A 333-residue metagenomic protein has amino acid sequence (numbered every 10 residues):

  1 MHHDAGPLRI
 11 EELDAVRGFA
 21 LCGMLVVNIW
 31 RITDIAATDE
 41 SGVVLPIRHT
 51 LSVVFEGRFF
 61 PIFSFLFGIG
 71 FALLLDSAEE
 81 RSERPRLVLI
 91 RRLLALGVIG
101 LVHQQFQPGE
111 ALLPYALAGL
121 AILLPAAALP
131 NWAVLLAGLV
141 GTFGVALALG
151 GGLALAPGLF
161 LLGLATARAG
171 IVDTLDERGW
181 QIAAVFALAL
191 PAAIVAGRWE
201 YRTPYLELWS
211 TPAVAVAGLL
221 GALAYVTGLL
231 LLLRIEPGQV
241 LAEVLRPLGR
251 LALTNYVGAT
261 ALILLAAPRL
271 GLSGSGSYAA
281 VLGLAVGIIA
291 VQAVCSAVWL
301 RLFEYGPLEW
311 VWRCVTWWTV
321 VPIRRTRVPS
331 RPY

Functional and structural regions predicted by a protein language model:
H2-Y333: Alpha-helical transmembrane segments and their immediate juxtamembrane cytosolic regions
